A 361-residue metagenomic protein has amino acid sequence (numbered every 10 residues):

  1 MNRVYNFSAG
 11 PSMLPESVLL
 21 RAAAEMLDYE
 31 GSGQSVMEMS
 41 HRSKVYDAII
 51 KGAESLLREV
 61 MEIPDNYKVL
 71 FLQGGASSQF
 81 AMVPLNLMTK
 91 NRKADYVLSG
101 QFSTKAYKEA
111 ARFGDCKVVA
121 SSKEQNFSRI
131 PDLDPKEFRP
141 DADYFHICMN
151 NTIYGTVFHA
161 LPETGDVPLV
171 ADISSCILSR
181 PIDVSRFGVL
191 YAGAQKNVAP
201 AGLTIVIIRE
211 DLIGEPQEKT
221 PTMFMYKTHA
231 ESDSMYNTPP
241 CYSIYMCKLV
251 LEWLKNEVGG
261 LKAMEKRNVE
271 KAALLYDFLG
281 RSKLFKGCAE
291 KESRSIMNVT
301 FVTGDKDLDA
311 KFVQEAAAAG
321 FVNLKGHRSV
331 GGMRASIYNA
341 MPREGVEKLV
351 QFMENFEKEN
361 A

Functional and structural regions predicted by a protein language model:
R3-E54: A glycine-/small-polar-enriched, mobile loop at the entrance of the PLP active site in fold-type I
R3-V4, A318, G331-A361: PLP-dependent enzyme catalytic core of the Aspartate aminotransferase-like
G10, A110, S121-I177: Active-site phosphate-binding strand-loop segment of PLP-dependent enzymes
G33-Q79, N86, Q101, E109: Conserved N-terminal alpha-helix of the aminotransferase class I/II PLP-enzyme fold
S77-F145: PLP-dependent aminotransferase-like
V170, V184-Q195: Conserved active-site segment immediately N-terminal to the catalytic lysine that forms the internal aldimine
A194-Y276, E290, E359-A361: Active-site C-terminal subdomain of aminotransferase-like
F285-A316: Conserved PLP-binding catalytic core of the aspartate aminotransferase-like
